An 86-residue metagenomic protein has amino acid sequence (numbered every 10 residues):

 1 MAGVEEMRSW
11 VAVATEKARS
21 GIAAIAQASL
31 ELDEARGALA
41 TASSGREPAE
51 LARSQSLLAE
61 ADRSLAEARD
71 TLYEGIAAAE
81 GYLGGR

Functional and structural regions predicted by a protein language model:
M1-R86: Amphipathic alpha-helical hairpins/coiled-coils and adjacent low-complexity
